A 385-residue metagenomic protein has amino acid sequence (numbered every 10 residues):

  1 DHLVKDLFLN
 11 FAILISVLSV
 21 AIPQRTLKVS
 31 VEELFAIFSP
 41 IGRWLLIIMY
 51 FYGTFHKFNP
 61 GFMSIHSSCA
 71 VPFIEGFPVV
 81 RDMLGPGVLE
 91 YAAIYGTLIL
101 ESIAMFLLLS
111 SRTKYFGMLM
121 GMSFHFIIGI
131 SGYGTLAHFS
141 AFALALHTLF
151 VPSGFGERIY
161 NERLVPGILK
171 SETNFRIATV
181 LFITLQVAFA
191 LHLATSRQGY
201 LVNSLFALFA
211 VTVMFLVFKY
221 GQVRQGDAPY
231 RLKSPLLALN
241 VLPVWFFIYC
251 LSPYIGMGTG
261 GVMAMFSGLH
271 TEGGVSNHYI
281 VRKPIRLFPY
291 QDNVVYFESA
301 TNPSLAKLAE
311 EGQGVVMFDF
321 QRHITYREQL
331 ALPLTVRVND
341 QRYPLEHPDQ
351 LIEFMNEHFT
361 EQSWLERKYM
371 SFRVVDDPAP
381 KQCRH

Functional and structural regions predicted by a protein language model:
D1, I130-S131, L185-L201, Y220-Q225: Juxtamembrane "helix-exit" motif on the non-cytosolic side of transmembrane helices
F8-T26, E101-A104, A141-Y160, A207-Q222: Hydrophobic cores of alpha-helical transmembrane segments in multi-pass inner/ER membrane proteins, independent
I22-F38, F155-F175, V223-S234: Membrane-interfacial, low-structure loops and terminal tails that flank and connect transmembrane helices in multi-pass
P40-F58, E90-S131, L144-P152, R176-L191 (+1 more regions): Functionalized membrane-embedded alpha-helices
L45-P72, I255-T259: Transmembrane alpha-helix/helix-exit interface in multi-pass inner-membrane proteins
H56, L193, P243-T271: Hydrophobic alpha-helical transmembrane segments in integral membrane proteins
I177-L185, S204-V217, D227-M257: Internal/C-terminal transmembrane anchor helices
A264-H385: Extracytosolic and intramembrane catalytic regions of membrane-associated proteins in envelope/secretory systems
